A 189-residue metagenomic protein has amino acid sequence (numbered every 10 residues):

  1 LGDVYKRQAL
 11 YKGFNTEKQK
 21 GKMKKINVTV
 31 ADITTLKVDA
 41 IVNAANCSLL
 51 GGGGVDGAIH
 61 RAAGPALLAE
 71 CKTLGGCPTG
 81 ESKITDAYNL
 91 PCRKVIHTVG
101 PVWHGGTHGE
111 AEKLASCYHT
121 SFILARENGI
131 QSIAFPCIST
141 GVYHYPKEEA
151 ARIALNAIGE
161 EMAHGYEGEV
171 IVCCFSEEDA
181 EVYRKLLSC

Functional and structural regions predicted by a protein language model:
L1-Y5: Short, small-residue-biased leader/transition segments that mark boundaries at the very start of proteins
R7, Y11-K22: Short, Lys/Arg-enriched N-terminal segments with co-localized hydrophobic residues within the first ~10-30 amino acids
G21-E127: Glycine-/small-residue-enriched capping loops at alpha/beta junctions
V102-C189: Phosphate/ribose-phosphate-bearing ligand recognition and processing surfaces, centered on ADP-ribose/NAD(+/P+) systems
